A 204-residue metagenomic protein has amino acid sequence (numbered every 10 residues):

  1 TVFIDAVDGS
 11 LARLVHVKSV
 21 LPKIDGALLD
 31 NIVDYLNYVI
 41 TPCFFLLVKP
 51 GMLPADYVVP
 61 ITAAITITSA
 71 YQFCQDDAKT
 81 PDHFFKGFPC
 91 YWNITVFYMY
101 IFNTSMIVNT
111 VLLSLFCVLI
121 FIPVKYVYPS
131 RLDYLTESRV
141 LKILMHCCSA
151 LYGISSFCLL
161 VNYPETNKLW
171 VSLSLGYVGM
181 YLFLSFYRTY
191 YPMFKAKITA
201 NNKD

Functional and structural regions predicted by a protein language model:
T1-F3, L53-T66, I107-S114: Structural signature of hydrophobic alpha-helical transmembrane segments
D5-A6, D30: Hydrophobic alpha-helical segments, chiefly the membrane-spanning helices and signal/signal-anchor peptides
V7-I24, H83-K86, R131-L132, N202-D204: Cytosolic, membrane-interface loops and tails of multi-pass inner-membrane proteins
V7-L14, A64-S69, L159-T166: Short, motif-level signal for alpha-helix interfacial/capping segments enriched in acidic residues and aromatics/proline
L11-L14, L36, I40, N93-Y100: Generic hydrophobic alpha-helical membrane-span motif
L14-Q72: Multi-pass membrane catalytic core of lipid/isoprenoid biosynthesis enzymes
D76-P81: Transmembrane alpha-helix/helix-exit interface in multi-pass inner-membrane proteins
F85-D204: C-terminal membrane-associated helical module and adjoining short loops/tails
